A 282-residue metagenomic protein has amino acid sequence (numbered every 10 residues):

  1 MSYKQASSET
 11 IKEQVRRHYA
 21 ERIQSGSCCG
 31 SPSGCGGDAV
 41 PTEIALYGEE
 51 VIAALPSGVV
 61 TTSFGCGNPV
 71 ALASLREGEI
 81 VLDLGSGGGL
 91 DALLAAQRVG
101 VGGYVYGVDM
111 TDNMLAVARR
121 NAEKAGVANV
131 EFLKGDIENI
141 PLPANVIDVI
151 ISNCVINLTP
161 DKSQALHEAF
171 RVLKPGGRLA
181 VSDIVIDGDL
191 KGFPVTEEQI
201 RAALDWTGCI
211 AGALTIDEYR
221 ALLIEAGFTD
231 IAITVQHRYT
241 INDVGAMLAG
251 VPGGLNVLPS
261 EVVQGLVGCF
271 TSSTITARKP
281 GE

Functional and structural regions predicted by a protein language model:
S2-I44: N-terminal auxiliary segments of SAM/dcSAM-dependent transferases
T61, N68, R76-N139: Class I SAM-dependent methyltransferase SAM/SAH-binding core
V81, I150-I151: Hydrophobic beta-strand segment of the Class I
V99-G100, T159-P160, L173-P175: Helix-to-beta-strand junctions that scaffold the AdoMet/dcAdoMet cofactor pocket in Class I SAM-dependent enzymes
S163-R178: A short glycine-rich, Lys/Arg-flanked "PGG" loop and its adjoining helix->strand segment in the class I
G188-I210, A246: Short, glycine-/aromatic-enriched active-site segment of Class I SAM-dependent methyltransferases
A211-G227: Short alpha-helix
L222-E282: C-terminal lobe and adjacent flexible extensions of AdoMet/dcAdoMet transferase-like proteins
